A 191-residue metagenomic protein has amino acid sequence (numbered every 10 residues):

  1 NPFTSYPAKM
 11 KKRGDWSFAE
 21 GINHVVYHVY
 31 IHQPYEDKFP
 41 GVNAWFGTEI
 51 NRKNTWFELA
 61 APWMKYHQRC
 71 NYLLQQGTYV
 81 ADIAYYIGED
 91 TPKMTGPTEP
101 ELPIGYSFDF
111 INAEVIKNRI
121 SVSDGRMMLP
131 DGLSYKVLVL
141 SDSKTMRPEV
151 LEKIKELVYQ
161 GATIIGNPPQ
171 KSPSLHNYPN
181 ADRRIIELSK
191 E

Functional and structural regions predicted by a protein language model:
N1-E191: Carbohydrate-binding surfaces of carbohydrate-active enzymes
